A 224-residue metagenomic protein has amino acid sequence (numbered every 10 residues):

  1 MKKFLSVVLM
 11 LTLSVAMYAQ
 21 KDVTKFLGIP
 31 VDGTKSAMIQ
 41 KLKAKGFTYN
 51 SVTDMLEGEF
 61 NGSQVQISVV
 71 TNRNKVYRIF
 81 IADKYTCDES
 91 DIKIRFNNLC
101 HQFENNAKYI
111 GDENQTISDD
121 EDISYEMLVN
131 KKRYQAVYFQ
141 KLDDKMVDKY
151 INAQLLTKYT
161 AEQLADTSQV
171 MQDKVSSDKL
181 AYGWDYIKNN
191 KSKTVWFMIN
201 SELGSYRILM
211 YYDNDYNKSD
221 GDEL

Functional and structural regions predicted by a protein language model:
F4-M17: Sec-dependent N-terminal signal peptides
L9, G58, Y125-L128: Short acidic-hydrophobic surface loop/beta-edge motif
Q20-Y49, Y85-L224: Non-cytosolic coordination micro-motifs
L42-A82: N-terminal, post-signal-peptide region of Sec/Tat-exported proteins
